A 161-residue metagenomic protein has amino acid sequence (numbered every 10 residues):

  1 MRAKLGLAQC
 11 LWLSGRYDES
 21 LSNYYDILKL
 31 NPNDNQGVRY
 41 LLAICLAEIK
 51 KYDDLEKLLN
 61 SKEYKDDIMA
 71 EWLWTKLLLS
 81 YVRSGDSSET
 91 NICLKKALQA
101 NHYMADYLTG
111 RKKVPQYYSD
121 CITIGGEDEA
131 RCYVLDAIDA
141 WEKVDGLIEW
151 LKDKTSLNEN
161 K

Functional and structural regions predicted by a protein language model:
M1-G15, N33, R39, K95-A100 (+1 more regions): Short coil/linker segments at helix-helix boundaries
A3, C10, A43-C45, L79-R83: Residue-level signature for tetratricopeptide repeat
S14, I49, R83-S84: Structural motif corresponding to the intra-repeat A-B loop/turn of tetratricopeptide repeats
Y25-P32, L59-I68, L94-Y103, A137-D139: Solenoid-like repeat scaffolds
D26-A47, D106: Short, charge-rich amphipathic alpha-helical segments embedded in non-transmembrane helical bundles/solenoids
A47-L58, D66-W74: Active-site-proximal binding-pocket segments
L78-K161: Long, ordered, amphipathic alpha-helical scaffolds
